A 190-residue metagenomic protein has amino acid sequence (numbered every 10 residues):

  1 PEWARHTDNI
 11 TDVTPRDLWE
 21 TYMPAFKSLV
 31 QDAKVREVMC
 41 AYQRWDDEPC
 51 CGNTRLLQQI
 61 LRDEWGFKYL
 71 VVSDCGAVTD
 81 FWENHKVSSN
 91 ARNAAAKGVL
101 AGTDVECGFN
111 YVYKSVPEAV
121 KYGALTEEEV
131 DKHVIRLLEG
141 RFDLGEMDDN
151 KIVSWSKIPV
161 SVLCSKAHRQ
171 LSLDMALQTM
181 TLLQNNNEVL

Functional and structural regions predicted by a protein language model:
P1-L190: Glycoside hydrolase catalytic-domain context in secreted enzymes
